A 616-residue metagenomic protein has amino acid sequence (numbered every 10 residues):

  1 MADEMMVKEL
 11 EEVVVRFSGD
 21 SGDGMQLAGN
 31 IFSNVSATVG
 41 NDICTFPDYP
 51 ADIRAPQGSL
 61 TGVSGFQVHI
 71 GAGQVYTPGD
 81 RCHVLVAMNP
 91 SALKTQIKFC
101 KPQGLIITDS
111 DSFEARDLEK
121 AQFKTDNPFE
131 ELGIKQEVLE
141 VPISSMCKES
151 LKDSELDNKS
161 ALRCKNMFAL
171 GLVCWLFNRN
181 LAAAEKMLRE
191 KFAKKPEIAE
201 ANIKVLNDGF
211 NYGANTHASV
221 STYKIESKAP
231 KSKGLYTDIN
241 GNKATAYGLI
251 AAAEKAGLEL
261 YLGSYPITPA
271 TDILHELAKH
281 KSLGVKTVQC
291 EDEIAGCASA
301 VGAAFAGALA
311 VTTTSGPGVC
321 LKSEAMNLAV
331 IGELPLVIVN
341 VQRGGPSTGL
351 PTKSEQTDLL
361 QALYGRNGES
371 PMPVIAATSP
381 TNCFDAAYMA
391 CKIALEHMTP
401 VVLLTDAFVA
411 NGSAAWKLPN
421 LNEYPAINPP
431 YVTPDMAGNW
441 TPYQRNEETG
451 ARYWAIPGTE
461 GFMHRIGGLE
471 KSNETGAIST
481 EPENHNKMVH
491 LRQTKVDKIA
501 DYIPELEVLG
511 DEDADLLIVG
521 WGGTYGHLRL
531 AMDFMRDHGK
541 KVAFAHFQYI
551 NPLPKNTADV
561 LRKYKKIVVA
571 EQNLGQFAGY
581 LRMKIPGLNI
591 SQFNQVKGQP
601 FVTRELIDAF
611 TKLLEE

Functional and structural regions predicted by a protein language model:
M1-A256: Active-site cofactor/cluster-binding pocket
E12, D52, E149-L151, A218-G234 (+6 more regions): Gly-rich Lys/Arg/Thr-decorated short loops/hinges at beta-loop-alpha junctions or inter-strand turns that position
E12-C100, Y247, Y261, T268-Y364 (+2 more regions): Thiamine diphosphate
V13-D20, A169-G171, L260-G263, A310-T313 (+4 more regions): Short glycine-rich or small-residue beta-strand-to-loop segments that form or flank ligand, phosphate, metal/Fe-S
Y49-P50, V205, E226-P230, Y265-P269 (+5 more regions): A glycine-rich phosphate-binding loop feature that marks nucleotide/adenosyl-phosphate handling sites
P50-R54, F113-D117, M146, I294-G296 (+6 more regions): Short gly/pro/ser/thr-enriched loop/turn and capping motifs at secondary-structure boundaries
T95-F113, T125-P128, A329-E333, F577-Q595: A short, gly/pro- and small-residue-rich
I239-G248, A256, A386, C391 (+1 more regions): Flexible, low-complexity linker and terminal segments
